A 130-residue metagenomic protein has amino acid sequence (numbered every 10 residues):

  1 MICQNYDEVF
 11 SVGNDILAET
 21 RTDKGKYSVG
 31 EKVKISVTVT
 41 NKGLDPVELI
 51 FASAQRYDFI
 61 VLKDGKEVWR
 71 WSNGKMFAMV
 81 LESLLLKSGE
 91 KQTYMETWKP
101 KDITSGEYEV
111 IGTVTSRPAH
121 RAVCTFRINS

Functional and structural regions predicted by a protein language model:
M1-G13: A eukaryote-biased signal for short, well-structured alpha-helical docking elements
C3-N5, R21, V39: Intrinsically disordered, low-complexity peptide-like regions
N14-A18, G25-T93, E107-S116: Contiguous segments within soluble domain cores/interaction surfaces
M95-D102: Short, hydrophobic beta-strand segments
D102-S130: Terminal connector regions
